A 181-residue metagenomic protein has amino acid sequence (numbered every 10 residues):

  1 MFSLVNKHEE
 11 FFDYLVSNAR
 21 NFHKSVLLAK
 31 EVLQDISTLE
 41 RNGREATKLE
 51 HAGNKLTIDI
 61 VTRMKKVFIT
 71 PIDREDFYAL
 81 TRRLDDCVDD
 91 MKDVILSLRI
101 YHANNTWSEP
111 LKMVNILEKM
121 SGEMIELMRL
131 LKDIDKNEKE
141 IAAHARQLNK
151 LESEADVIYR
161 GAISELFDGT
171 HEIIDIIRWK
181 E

Functional and structural regions predicted by a protein language model:
M1-E181: Cytosolic, long alpha-helical scaffolding segments
